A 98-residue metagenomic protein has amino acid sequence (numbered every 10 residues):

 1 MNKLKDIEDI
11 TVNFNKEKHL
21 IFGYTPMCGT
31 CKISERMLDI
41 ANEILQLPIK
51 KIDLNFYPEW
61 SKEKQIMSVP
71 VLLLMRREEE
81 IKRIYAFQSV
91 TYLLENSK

Functional and structural regions predicted by a protein language model:
K3, E8-N42: Local sequence-structure signature of Cys/Sec-based thiol-disulfide redox active-site neighborhoods
L4, G23, N42, Q46-W60 (+1 more regions): Thiol-based oxidoreductase modules, predominantly thioredoxin-like and allied folds used for disulfide exchange
E8, P58-E59, T91: Acidic phosphotransfer microenvironment of two-component signaling modules
I10-V12, E63-K64, N96-K98: Short amphipathic alpha-helix with an adjacent loop that forms part of the alpha/beta core around
K16-E17, E43-P48, K98: Short glycine/proline-enriched coil/turn segments at helix->beta-strand junctions
M27, F56-P58, Q88: Residue-level detector of flexible, active-site-proximal loop/helix-junction positions within diverse enzyme catalytic
K64-L73: Structural micro-motif
L73-K98: Non-catalytic, surface beta->alpha helical segment in thiol-disulfide oxidoreductase systems
